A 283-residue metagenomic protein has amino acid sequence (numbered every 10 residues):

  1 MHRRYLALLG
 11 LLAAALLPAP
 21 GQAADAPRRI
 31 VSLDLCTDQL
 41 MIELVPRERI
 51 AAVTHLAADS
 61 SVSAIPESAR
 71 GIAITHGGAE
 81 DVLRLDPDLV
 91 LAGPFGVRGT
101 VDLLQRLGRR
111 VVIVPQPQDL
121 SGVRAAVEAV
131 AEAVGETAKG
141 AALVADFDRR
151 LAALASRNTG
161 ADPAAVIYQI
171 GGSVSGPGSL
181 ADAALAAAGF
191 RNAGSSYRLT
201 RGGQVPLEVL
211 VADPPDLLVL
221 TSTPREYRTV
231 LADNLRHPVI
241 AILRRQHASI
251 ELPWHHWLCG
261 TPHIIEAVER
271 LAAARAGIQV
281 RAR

Functional and structural regions predicted by a protein language model:
A7-L17: Bacterial N-terminal signal peptides
G21-D25: Boundary at the C-terminal end of the N-terminal hydrophobic targeting segment
R28-F95, G99-T100, F190-A193: A short, structured surface patch at a secondary-structure boundary
R28-M41, A138-F190, A282: Basic- and aromatic-lined ligand-binding clefts that recognize polyanionic substrates
R28-R29, S121-E132, A141, S222-R283: Structured C-terminal subdomain patch of bacterial secreted/periplasmic proteins
L56-S61, S68, S175-G203: Alpha-helical, coiled-coil/dimerization segments enriched in small aliphatic residues
A79-P87, L107, Q204-P214: Short helices/loops that flank or line small-molecule/ion binding pockets
G99, Q116-A129, D162-A183, E226: Extracytoplasmic ligand-binding site segments that recognize negatively charged/polar headgroups
